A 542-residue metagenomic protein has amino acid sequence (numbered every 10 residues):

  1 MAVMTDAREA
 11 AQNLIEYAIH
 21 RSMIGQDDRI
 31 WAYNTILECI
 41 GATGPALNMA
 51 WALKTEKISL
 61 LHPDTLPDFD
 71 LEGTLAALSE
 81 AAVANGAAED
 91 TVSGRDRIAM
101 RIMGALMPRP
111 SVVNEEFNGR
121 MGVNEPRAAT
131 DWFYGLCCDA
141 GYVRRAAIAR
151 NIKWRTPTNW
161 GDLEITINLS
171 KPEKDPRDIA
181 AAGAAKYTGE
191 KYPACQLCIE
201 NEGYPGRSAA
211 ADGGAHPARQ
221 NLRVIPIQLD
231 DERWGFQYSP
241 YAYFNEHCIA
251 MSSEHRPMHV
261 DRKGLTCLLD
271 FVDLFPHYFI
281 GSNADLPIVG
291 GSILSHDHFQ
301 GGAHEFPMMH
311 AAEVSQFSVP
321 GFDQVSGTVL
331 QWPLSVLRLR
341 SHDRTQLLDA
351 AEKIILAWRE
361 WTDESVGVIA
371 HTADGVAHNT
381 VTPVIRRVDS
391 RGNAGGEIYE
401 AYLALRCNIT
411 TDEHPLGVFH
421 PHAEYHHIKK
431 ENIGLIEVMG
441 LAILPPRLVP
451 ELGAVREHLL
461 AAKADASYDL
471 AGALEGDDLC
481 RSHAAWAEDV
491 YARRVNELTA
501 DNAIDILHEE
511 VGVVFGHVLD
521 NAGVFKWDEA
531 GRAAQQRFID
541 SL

Functional and structural regions predicted by a protein language model:
M1-A210, Y402-L405, I409-L542: Sequence termini and other peripheral, non-core segments
P157, V289-L294: Short glycine-biased active-site loop of nucleotidyltransferases that positions the nucleotide triphosphate and helps
S170, D285-P287: Active-site beta-loop-alpha junctions enriched in small/polar residues
P205-A284, E305, D323-K463, S467 (+1 more regions): Catalytic residues for metal-mediated phosphoryl-transfer on nucleic acids/nucleotides
I288, P307: Surface-exposed, flexible loop/turn segments at secondary-structure boundaries
I293-F306: Histidine-centered catalytic micro-motifs
M309-S315, V319-P320, L444: ATP-dependent carboxylate activation and anion-phosphoryl transfer catalytic cores that bind Mg-ATP to form
